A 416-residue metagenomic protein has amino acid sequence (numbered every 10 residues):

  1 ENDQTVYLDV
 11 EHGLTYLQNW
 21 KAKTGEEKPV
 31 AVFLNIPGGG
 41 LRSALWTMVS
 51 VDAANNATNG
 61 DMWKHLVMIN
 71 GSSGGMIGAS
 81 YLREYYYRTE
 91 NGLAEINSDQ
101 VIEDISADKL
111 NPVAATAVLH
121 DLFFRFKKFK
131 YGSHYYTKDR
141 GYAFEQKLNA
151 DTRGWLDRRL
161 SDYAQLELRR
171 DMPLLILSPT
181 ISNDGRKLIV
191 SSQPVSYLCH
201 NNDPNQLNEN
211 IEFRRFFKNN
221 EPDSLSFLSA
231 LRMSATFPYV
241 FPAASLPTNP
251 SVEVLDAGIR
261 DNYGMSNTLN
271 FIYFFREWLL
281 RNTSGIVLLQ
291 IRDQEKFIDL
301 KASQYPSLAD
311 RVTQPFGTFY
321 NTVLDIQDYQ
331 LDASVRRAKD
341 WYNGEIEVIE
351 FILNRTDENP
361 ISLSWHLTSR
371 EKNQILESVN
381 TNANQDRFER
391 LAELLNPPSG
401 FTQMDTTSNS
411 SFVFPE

Functional and structural regions predicted by a protein language model:
E1-E416: Catalytic domains of lipid- and phosphate-ester/thioester hydrolases
